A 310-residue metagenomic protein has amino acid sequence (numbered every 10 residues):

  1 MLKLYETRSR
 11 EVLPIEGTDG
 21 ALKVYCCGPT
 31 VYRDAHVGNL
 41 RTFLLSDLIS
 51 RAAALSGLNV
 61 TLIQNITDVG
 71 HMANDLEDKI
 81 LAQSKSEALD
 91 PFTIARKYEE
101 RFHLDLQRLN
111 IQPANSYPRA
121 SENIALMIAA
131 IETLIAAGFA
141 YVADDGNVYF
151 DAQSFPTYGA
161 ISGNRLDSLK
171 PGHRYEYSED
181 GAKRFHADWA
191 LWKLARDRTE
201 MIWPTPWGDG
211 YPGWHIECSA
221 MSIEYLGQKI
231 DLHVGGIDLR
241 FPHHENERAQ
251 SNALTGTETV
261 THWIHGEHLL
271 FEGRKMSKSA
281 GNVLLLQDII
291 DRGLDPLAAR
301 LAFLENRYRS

Functional and structural regions predicted by a protein language model:
M1-I264, K278, L294-P296: NTP-dependent nucleotidyl-transfer catalytic core
T257, H265-S310: Catalytic adenosine-cofactor/nucleotide-binding cores of aminoacyl-tRNA synthetases and other
